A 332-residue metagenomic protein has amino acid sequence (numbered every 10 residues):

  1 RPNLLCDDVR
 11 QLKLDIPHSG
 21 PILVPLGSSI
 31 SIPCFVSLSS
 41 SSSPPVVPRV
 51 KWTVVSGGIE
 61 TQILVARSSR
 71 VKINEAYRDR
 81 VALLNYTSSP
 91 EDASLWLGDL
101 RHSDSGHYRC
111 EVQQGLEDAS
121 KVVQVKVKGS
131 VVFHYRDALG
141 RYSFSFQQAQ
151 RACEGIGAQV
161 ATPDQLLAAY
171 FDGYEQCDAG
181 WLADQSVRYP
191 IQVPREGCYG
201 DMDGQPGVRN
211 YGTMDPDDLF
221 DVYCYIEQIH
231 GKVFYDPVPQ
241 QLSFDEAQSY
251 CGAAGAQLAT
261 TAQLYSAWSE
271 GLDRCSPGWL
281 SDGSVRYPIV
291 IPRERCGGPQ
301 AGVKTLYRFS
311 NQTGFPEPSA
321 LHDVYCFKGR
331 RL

Functional and structural regions predicted by a protein language model:
I30, D104-C110, F220-D221, L321-H322: Conserved Ig-like domain signature around the intradomain disulfide
C34, W52, Y108-C110, V125 (+4 more regions): Core motif of extracellular immunoglobulin-like domains
S40-P48, E111-G129, Y225: Extracellular/luminal immunoglobulin-like beta-sandwich modules
S40-R80, D164: N-terminal V-set
D79, K128-Q147, C177-D178, G197-F244 (+2 more regions): Extracellular disulfide-stabilized recognition modules
R80-V123: Ligand-binding face of N-terminal immunoglobulin V-set domains in extracellular IgSF glycoproteins
F146-G173, Y235-P239, F244-S276: Conserved hydrophobic ligand-interaction patch in extracellular adhesion modules
L167-G204, V208-T213, Q263-F315: An exposed tryptophan-centered "aromatic clamp" motif
